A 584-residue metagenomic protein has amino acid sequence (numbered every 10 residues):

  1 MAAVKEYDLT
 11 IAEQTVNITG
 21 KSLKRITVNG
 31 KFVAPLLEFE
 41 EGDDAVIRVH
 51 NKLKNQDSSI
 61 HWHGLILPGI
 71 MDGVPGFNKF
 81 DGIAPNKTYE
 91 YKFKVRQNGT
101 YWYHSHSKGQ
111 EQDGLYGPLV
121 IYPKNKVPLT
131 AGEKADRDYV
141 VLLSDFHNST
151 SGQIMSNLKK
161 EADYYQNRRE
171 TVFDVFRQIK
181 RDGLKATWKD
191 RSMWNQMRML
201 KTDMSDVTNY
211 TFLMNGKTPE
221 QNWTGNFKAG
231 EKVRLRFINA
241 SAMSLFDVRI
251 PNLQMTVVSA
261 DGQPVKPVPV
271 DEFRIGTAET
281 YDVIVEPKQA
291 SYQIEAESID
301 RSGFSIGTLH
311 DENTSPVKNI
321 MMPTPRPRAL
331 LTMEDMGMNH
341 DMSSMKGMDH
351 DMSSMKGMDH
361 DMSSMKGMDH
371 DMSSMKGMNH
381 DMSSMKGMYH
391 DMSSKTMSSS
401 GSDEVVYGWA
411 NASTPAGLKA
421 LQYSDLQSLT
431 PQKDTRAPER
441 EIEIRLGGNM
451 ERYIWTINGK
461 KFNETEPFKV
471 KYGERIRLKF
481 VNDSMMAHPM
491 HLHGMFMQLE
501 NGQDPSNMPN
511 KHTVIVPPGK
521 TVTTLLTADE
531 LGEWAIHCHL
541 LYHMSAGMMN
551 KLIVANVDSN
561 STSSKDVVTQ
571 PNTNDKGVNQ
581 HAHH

Functional and structural regions predicted by a protein language model:
A2-R249, L253-I275, I284, T314-D351 (+6 more regions): Histidine-centered copper-binding motifs that mark active-site loops of extracellular/periplasmic copper enzymes
R96-Q97, E286-Q289, D529-E530: Surface-exposed, short loops/turns at beta-strand junctions within beta-sandwich domains
Y101-S107, S291-R301, W534-C538: Short, aromatic- and glycine-rich surface loops/edge beta-strands on solvent-exposed regions
G109-L115, S291, S298-I306, Y542-G547: Short acidic/polar inter-strand loop motif in beta-rich domains
A186-T211, G225, D369-Q427: Long, low-complexity, polar/charged, intrinsically disordered or flexibly structured peripheral segments
D341-G347, D351-G357, D361-G377, D381-G387 (+1 more regions): Small-residue-biased low-complexity repeat regions
S428-K433, E439-Y453, N463-M497, K520: C-terminal substrate/ligand-recognition segments
V470, I476, V481-M490, M495-N556 (+1 more regions): C-terminal soluble interaction/assembly domains
